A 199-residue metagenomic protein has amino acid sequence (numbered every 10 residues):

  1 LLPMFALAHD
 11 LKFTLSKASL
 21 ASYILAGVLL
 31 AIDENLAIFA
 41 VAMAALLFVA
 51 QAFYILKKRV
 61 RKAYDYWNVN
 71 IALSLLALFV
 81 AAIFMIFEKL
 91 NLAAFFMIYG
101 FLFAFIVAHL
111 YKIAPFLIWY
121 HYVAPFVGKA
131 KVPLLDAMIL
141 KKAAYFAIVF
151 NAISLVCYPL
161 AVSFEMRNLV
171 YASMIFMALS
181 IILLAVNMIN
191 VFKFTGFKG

Functional and structural regions predicted by a protein language model:
L1-G199: Hydrophobic alpha-helical transmembrane segments of multi-pass integral membrane proteins
